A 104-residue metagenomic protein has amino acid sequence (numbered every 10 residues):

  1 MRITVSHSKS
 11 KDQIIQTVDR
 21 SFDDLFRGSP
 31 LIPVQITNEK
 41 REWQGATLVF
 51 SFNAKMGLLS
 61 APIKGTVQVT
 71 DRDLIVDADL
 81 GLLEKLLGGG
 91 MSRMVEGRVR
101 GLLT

Functional and structural regions predicted by a protein language model:
M1-T104: Extracellular/lumenal and peripheral-membrane lipid-interaction modules
